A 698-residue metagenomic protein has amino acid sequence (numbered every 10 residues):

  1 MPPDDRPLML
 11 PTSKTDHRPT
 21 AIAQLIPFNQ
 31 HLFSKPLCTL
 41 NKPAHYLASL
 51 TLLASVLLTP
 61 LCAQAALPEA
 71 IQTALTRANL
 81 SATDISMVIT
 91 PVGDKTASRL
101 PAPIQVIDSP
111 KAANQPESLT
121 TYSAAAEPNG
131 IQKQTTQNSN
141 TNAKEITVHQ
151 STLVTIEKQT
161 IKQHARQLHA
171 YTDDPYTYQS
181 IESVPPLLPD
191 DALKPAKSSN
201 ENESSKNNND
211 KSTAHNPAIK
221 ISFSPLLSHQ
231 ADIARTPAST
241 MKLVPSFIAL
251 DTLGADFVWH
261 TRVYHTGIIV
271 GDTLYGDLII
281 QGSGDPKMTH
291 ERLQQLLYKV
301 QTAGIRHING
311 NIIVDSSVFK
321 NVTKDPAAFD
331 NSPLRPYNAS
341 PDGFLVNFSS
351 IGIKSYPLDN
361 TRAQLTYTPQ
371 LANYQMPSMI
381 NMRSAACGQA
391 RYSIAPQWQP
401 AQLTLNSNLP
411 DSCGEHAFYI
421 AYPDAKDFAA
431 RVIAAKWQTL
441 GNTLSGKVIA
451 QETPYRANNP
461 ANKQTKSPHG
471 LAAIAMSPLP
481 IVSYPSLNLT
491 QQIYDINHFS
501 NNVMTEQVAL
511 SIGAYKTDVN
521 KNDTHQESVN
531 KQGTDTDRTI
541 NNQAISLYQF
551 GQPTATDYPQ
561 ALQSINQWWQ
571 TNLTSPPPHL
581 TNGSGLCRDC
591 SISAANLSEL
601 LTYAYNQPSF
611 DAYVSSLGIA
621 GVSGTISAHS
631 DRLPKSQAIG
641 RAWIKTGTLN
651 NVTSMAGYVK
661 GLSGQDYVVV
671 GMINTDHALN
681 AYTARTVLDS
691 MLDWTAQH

Functional and structural regions predicted by a protein language model:
P2-S13, I22-F28, P36, P43-A112 (+3 more regions): N-terminal leader/targeting segments and the immediately adjacent pre-domain N-terminus
A66-A78, I107, Y122-A125, E145-K197 (+5 more regions): Conserved serine DD-peptidase/penicillin-binding transpeptidase domain and beta-lactam-recognizing active-site
M87-I89, T261-V263, A656: Short beta-strand scaffold segments in enzyme catalytic cores
K95, K242-A249, I312, F344 (+5 more regions): Residue-level preference for non-acidic, small/hydrophobic
L227-I248: Short active-site loop at a secondary-structure junction that contains or immediately precedes the catalytic residue(s)
H229-R235, Y419, S584-C587: A short glycine/serine-rich beta->alpha loop
F499, A509-D523, N542-H698: Small-residue-rich helix-loop
